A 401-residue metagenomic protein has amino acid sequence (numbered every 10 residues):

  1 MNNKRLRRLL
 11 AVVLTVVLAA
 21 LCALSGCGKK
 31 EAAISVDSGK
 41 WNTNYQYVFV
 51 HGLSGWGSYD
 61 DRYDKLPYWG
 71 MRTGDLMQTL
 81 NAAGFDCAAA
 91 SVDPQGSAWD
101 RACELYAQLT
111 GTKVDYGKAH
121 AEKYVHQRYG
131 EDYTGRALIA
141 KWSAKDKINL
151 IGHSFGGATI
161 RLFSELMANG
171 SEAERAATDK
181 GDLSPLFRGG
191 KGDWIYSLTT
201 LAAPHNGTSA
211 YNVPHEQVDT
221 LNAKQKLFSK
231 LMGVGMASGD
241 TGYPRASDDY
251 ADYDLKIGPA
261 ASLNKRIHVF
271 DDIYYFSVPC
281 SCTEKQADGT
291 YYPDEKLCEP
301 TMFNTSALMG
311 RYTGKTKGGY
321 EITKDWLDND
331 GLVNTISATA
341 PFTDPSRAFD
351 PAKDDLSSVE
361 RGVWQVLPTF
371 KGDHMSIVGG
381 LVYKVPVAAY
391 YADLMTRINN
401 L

Functional and structural regions predicted by a protein language model:
M1-S38: Gram-positive cell-envelope targeting signals
K4-R7, G28-K29, D100, G310 (+1 more regions): Short, intrinsically disordered low-complexity segments
R8, L14, K40-T43, P185 (+1 more regions): Homeobox/homeodomain signature
C22, C27, C87, C103 (+2 more regions): Generic recognition of cysteine residues
K30-T200, G207-Q217, V363-L401: N-terminal non-catalytic accessory region
E165-L401: Helical cap/lid subdomain of alpha/beta-hydrolase-fold lipid enzymes that gates access to the catalytic pocket
